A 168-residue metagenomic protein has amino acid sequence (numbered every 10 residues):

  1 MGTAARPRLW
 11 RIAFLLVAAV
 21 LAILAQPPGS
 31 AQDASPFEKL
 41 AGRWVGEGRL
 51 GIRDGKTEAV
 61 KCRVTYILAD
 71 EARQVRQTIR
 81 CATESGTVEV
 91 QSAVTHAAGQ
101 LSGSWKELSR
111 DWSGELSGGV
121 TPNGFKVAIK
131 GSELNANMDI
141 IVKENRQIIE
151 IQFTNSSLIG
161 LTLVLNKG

Functional and structural regions predicted by a protein language model:
M1-R8: N-terminal secretory signal peptides that target proteins for export/translocation
A13-L24: Bacterial N-terminal signal peptides
P27-A31: Sec/Tat signal peptide C-region and signal peptidase I cleavage site
D33-I141, E150-G168: Central antiparallel beta-sheet cores of small beta-barrel/beta-sandwich binding domains
